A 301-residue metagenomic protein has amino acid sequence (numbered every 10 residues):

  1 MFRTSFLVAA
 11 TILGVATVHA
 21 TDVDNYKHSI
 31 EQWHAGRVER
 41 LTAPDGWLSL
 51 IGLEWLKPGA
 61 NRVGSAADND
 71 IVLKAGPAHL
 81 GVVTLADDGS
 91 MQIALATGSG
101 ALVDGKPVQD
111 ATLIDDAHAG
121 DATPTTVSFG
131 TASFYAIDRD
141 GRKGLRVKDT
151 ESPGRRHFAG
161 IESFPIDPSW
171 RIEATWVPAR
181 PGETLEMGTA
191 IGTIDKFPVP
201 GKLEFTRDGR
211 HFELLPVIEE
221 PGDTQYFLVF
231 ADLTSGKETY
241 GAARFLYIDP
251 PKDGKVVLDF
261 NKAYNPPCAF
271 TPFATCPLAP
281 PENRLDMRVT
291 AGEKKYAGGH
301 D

Functional and structural regions predicted by a protein language model:
S5-A16: Bacterial N-terminal signal peptides
T21-E54: N-terminal pre-domain segments of enzymes
L50, W55-T123, Y247: Forkhead-associated
G81-L85, A132-R139, A174, H211-I218: Broad, structure-driven detector of short, well-ordered beta-strand segments within folded domains
A96-T97, L102-E173, G182, G292-A297: C-terminal boundary/linker segments immediately following FHA domains
D104-G120, H211-K262: An exposed acidic His-Trp-rich patch
G160, L233-K237, D253-V257, N261-D301: Extended, aromatic/histidine-rich regions of cofactor-dependent oxidoreductases associated with respiratory
T175-T234, Y240: Flexible, glycine-rich surface segments
